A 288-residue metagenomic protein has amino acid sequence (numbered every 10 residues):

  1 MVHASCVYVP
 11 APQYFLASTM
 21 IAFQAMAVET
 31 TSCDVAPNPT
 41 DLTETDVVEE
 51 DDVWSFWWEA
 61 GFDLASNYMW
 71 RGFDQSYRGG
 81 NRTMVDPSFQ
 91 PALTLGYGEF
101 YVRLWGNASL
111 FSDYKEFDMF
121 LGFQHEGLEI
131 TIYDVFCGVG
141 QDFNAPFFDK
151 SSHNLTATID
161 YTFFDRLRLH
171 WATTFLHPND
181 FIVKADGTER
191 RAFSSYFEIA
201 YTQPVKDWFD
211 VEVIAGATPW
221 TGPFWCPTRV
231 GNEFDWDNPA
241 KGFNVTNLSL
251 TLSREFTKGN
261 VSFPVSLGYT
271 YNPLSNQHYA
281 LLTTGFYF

Functional and structural regions predicted by a protein language model:
M1-W57: Cleavable N-terminal export/targeting peptides
D51-Y68, V102, F123, V265-L267: Transmembrane beta-strand segments of Gram-negative outer membrane beta-barrel proteins
V53-S55, G80-D86, S112-E116, C137 (+4 more regions): Transmembrane beta-barrel outer-membrane domains
W54, G96-F100, Q124-E126, T162-F164 (+1 more regions): Short strand-coil-strand connectors
W58, P87-L93, F100, F117-M119 (+5 more regions): Hydrophobic, lipid-facing positions within transmembrane beta-strands of outer-membrane proteins
Y68-F89: Surface-exposed strand-loop-strand hairpins of Gram-negative outer-membrane beta-barrel proteins
R82, E99, F164-F263, T270-S275 (+1 more regions): Outer-membrane beta-barrel transmembrane domain signature
F100-Q124, E129-F147: Surface-exposed loop and membrane-interface regions of Gram-negative outer-membrane beta-barrel proteins
